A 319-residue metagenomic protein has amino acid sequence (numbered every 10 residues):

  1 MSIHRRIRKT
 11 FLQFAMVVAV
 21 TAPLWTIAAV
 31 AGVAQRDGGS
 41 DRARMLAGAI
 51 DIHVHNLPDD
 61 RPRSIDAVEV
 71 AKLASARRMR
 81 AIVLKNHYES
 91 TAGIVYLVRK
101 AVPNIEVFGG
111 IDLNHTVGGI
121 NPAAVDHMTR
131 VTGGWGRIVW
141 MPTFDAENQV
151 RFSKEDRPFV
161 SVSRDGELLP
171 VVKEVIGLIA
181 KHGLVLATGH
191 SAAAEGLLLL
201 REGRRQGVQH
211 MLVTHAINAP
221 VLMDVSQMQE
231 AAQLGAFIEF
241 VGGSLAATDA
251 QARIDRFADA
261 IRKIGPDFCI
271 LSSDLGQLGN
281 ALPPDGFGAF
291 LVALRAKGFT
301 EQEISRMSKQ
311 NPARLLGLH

Functional and structural regions predicted by a protein language model:
Q13-A28: Bacterial N-terminal signal peptides
Q35-R61: Replace "His-x-His-based motif
A43-M45, S75, V95-N104, H127-G134 (+5 more regions): Acidic (Asp/Glu)-rich catalytic clusters
D51, H55, E69-A92, I105-H115 (+4 more regions): Divalent metal-dependent hydrolysis catalytic cores, especially in the metallo-beta-lactamase
G118-V213: Extended substrate/RNA-proximal surfaces in nucleic-acid metabolism proteins
G177, H182-G189, A193-R253, I270: Catalytic pocket-lining loop regions of alpha/beta-barrel enzymes, especially the amidohydrolase/enolase/GH5 lineages
I264-P283: Short acidic/histidine-rich active-site segments
G286-H319: Mid-to-C-terminal alpha-helical segments outside catalytic/metal-binding sites
